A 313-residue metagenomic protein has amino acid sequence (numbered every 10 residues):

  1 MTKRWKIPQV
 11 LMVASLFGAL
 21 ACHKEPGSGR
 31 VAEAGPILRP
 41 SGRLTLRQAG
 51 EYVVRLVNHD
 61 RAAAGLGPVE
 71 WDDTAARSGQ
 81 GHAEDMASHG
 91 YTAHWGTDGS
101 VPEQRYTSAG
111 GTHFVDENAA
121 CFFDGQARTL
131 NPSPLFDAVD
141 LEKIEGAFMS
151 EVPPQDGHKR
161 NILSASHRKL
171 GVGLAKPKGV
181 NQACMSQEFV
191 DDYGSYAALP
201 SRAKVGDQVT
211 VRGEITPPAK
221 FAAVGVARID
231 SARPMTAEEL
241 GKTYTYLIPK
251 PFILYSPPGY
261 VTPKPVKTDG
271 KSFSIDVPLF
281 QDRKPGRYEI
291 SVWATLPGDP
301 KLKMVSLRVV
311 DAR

Functional and structural regions predicted by a protein language model:
M1-L11: Bacterial N-terminal signal peptides that target proteins for export
G18-A21: C-terminal motif of bacterial Sec signal peptides marking the signal peptidase cleavage site
H23-E25: Bacterial signal peptide processing site
G27-I37, S41-A109, H158-R160, S164-A175 (+1 more regions): Short, well-ordered surface patches within globular domains
P102-D191, A223-D230, K250-S291: A well-ordered secondary-structure block
A203-Q208: Solvent-exposed, conformationally flexible loop/turn segments
V209-P217: Aromatic/hydrophobic beta-strand junction motif of beta-rich domains
P297-R313: Short beta-strand elements
